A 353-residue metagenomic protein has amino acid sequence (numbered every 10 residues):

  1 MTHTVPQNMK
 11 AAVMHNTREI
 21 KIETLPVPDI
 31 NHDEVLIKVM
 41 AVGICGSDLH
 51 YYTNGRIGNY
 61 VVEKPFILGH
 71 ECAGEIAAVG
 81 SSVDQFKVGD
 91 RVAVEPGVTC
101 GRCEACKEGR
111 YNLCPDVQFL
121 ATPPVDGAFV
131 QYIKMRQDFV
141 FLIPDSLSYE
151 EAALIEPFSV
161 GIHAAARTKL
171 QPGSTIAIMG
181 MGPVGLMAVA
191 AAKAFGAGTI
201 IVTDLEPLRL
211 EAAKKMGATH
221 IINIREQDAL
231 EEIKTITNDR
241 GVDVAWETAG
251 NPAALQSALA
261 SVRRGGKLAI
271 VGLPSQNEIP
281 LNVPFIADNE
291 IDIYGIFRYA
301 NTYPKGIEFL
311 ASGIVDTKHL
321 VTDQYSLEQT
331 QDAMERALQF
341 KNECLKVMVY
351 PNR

Functional and structural regions predicted by a protein language model:
T2-A11, Q256-A260, A300, P304-R353: C-terminal hydrophobic helical "lid"/dimerization subdomain of Rossmann-like NAD(P)H-dependent oxidoreductases
P26-V42, I57-E104, P144-S146: Glycine-rich beta-strand-centered segment in the early N-terminal region that forms part of a ligand/cofactor-binding
C100-M179, K318: NAD(P)H dinucleotide-binding glycine-rich loop of Rossmann-like/cofactor-binding domains, especially the beta1-alpha1
L147-Q227, E231: Mid-domain Rossmann-like dinucleotide-binding core that forms the NAD(H)/NADP(H) cofactor-binding site
T168, E211, K215-D292, Q331: Glycine-rich cofactor phosphate-binding loops and adjacent beta1-alpha1 units of small-molecule cofactor enzyme domains
L205-E206, P274, Y299: Residues in the short beta-alpha loop(s) of Rossmann-like NAD(P)-binding domains
K267-A269, L281-L320: Rossmann-fold dehydrogenase core element
